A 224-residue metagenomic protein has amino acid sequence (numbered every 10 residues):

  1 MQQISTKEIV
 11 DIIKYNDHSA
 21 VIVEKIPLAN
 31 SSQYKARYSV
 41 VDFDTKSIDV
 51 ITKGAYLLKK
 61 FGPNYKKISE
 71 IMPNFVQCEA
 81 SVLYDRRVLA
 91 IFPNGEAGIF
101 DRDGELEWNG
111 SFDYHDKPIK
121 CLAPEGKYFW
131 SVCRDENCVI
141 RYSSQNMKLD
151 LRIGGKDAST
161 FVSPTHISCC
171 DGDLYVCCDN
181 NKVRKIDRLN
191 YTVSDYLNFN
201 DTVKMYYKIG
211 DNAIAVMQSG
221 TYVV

Functional and structural regions predicted by a protein language model:
M1-H18, I22-S39, D44-P63, S219-V224: Sequence/structural signature of beta-propeller modules and their immediately flanking N-terminal secretory/stalk
M1-I4, N64-M72, E105-D113, K148-S159 (+1 more regions): A short beta-strand motif characteristic of beta-propeller blades
T6-Y15, R37-S39, A55-N64, I68-L83 (+3 more regions): Repeated scaffold domains used in trafficking and secretory/extracellular systems, primarily beta-propellers
H18-A20, R87, Y128, D173 (+1 more regions): Conserved core beta-strand positions within WD40 beta-propeller blades
I22-K25, A29-S32, T52, V82 (+4 more regions): Conserved beta-strand positions in repeat-built beta-propeller and related beta-rich domains
F43-D44, D101-G104, S143-M147, D187-Y191: Short loop/turn segments that connect beta-strands within beta-propeller blades
G98, I140, R184, Y222-V223: WD40 beta-propeller blade core
M205-V224: Blade-level signature of beta-propeller repeat domains, shared across WD40, Kelch, NHL, RCC1 and BNR/Asp-box propellers
